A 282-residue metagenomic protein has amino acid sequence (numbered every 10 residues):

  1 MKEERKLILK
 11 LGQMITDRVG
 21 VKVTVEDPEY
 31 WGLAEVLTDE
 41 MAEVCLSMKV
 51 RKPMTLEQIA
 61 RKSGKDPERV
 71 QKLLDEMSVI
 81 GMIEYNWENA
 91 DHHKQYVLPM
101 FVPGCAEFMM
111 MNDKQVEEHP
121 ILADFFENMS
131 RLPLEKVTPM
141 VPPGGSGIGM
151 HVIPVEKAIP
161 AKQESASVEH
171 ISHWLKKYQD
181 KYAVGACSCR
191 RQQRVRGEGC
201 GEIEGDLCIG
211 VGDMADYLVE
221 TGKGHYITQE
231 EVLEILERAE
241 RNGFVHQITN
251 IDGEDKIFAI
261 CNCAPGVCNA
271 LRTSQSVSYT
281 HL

Functional and structural regions predicted by a protein language model:
M1-D27: Long, low-complexity, charged/polar intrinsically disordered regions in eukaryotic proteins
E35-A42: Short helix-coil-helix linker/hinge
R51-K62: Short acidic, hydrophobic short linear motifs in intrinsically disordered regions
K65-E76: Short amphipathic alpha-helical interaction segments
S78-E88: A short, conserved structural fragment
K94-M129: Short, amphipathic alpha-helical interaction segments positioned at domain boundaries
P120-I227, T249-G253: Long, Pro/Ser/Thr-rich low-complexity/intrinsically disordered regulatory tracts in eukaryotic proteins
T280-H281: Conserved small/polar residues in nucleotide/adenosyl-binding loops
